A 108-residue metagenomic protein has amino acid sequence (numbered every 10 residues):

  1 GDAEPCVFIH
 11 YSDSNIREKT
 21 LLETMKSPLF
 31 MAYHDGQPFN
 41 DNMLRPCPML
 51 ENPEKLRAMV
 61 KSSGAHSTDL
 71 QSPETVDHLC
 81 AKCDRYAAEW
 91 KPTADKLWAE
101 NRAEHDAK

Functional and structural regions predicted by a protein language model:
F8-K108: Flexible mid-to-C-terminal extensions adjoining Fe-S/redox cofactors in radical SAM and related proteins
